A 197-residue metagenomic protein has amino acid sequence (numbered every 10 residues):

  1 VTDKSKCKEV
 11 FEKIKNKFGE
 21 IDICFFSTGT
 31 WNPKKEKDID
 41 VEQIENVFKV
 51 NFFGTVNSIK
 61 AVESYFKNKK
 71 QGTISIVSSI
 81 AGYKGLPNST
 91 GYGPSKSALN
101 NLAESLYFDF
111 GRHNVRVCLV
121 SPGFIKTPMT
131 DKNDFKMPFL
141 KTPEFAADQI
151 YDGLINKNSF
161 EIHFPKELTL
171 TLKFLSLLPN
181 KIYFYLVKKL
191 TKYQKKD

Functional and structural regions predicted by a protein language model:
V1-S5: Rossmann-fold cofactor-recognition segment
S27-N32: Conserved NAD(P)H cofactor-binding loop of Rossmann-fold oxidoreductase domains
K35-E36, D40-F48: Substrate-binding pocket helix/loop in short-chain dehydrogenase/reductase
K37, L86-T90: Active-site loop immediately N-terminal to the catalytic Tyr-X3-Lys motif of short-chain dehydrogenase/reductase
I59, S95: Active-site helix of classical SDR
S79: Residue(s) in the substrate-gating loop at a strand-loop-helix junction that position the organic substrate next
L119, F135-T171: C-terminal helical subdomain
